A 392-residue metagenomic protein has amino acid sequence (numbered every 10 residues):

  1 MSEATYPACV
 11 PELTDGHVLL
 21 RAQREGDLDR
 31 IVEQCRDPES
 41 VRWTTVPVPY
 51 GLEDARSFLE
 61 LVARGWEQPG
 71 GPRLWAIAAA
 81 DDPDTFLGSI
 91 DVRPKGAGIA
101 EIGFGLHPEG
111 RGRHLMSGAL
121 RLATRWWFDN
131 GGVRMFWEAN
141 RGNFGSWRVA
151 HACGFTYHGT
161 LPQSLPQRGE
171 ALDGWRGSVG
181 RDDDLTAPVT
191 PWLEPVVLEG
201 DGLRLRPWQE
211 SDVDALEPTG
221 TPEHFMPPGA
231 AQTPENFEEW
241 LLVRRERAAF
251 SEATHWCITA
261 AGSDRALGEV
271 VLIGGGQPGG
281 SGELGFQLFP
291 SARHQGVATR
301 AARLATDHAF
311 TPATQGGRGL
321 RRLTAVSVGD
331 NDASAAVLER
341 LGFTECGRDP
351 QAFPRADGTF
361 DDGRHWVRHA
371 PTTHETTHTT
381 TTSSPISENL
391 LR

Functional and structural regions predicted by a protein language model:
M1-V41, L74-F225, H255-R392: Acyl-donor (CoA/ACP) binding surface of acyl/acetyltransferases
P7, V62-G65, V243-E246, F353: Short, P/G- and charge-enriched loop/turn segments at secondary-structure junctions
E39-L61, R73-W75, E223-V243, T254-W256: Conserved GNAT-fold acetyl-CoA-binding loop/helix
D54-F58, R64-E67, H151, D173-G174 (+2 more regions): Short amphipathic alpha-helical patches
G65-G70, E246-E252: Short loop/turn motifs at secondary-structure junctions and domain boundaries
